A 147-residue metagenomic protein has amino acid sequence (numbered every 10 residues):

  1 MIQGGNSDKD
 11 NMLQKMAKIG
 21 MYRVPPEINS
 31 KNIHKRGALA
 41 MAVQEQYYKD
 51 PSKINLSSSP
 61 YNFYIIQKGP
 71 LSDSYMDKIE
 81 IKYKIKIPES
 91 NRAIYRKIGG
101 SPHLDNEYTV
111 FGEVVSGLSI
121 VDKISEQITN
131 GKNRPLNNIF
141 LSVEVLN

Functional and structural regions predicted by a protein language model:
M1-N147: Cyclophilin-like peptidyl-prolyl cis-trans isomerases
